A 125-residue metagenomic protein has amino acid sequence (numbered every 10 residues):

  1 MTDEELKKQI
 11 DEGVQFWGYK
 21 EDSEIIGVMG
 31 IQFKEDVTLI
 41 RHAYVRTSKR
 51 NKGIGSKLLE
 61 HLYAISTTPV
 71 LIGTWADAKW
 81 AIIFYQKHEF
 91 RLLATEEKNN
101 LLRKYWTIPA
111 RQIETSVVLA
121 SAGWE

Functional and structural regions predicted by a protein language model:
M1-S48, L59-H61, I65, E96-E97 (+1 more regions): Acetyl-CoA-dependent GNAT
V14, Q112-L119: Short hydrophobic/aromatic beta-strand or adjacent loop that forms the aromatic wall/cage of a ligand/substrate-binding
D36, T68, R91: Short acidic/polar active-site loop segments enriched in Thr and Asp
H42-Y44, L71, V118: Short aromatic/hydrophobic contact patches that present stacked aromatics for nucleic-acid/ligand binding
K52: Flexible nucleotide-binding loop
S56, D77-Q112: Conserved active-site alpha-helix within GNAT-family acetyltransferase domains
A64-D77: Conserved GNAT acetyl-CoA-binding A-motif
